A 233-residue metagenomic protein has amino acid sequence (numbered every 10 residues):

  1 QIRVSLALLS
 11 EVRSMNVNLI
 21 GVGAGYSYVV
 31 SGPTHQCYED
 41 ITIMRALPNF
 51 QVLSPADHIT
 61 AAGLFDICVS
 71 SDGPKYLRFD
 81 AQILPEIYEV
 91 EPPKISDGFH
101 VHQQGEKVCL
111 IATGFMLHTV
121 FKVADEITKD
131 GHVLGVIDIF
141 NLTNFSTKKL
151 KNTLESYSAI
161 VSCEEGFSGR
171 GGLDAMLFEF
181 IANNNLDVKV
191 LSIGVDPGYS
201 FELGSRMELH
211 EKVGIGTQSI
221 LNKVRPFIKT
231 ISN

Functional and structural regions predicted by a protein language model:
Q1-C109, H118: Conserved thiamine diphosphate
Y28, R78-N233: Thiamine diphosphate
